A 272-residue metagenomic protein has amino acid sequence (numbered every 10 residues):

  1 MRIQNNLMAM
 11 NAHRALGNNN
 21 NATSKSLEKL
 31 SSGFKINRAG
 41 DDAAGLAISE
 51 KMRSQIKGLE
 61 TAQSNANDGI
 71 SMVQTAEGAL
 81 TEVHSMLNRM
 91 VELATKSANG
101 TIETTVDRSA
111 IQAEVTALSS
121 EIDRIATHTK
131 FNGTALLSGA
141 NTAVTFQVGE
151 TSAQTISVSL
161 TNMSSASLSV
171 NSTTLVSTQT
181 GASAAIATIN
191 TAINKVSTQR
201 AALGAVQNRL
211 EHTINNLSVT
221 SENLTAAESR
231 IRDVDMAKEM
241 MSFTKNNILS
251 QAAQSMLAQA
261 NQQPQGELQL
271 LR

Functional and structural regions predicted by a protein language model:
M1-R272: Primary detection of the long, small/polar-rich alpha-helical "axial" segments characteristic of bacterial flagellar
